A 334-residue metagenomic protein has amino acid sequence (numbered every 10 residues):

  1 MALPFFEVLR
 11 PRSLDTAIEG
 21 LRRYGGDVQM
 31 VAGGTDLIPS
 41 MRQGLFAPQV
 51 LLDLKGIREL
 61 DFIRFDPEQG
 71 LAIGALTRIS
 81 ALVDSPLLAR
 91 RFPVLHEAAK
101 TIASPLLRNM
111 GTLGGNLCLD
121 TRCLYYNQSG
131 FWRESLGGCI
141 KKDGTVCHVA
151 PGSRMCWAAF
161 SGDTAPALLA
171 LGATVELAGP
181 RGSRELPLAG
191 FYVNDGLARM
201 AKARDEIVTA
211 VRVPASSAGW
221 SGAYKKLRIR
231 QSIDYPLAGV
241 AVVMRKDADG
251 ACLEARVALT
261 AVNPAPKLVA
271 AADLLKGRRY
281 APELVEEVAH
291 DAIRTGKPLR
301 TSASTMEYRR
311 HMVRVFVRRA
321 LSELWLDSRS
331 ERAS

Functional and structural regions predicted by a protein language model:
M1-S334: C-terminal structural segment of proteins
